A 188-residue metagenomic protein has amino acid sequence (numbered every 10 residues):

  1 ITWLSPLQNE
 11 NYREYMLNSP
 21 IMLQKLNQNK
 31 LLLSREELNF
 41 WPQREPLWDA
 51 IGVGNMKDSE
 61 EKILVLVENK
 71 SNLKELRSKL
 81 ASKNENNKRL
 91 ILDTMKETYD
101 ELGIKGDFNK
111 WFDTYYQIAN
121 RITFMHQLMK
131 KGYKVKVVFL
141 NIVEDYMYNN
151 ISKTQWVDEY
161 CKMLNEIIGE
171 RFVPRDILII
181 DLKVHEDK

Functional and structural regions predicted by a protein language model:
I1-L26: A structured, charge-rich N-terminal accessory region that forms the first stable segment of a protein and links
L17-E60: Active-site metal-binding core of divalent-cation-utilizing nuclease and nuclease-like domains
E45-D49, K62-L66, D113-Y115, K134: Extracellular structured ligand-interaction cores
A50-G52, I63-S71, R121: Conserved catalytic cores of phosphodiester-cleaving nucleases, focusing on short active-site segments
S59-E60, L73-R77, K130, D145-N149: Short catalytic/ligand-binding loop motif for oxyanion handling, primarily in non-cytosolic enzymes, centered on
L66-L73, L140-E144: Short loop/turn segments at strand-loop or loop-helix junctions that form parts of catalytic or ligand-binding pockets
E75-V137: Acidic, metal/cofactor-coordinating or nucleic-acid-engaging core segments within structured domains
A119-K188: Non-catalytic C-terminal interaction segments of nucleic acid-processing enzymes
